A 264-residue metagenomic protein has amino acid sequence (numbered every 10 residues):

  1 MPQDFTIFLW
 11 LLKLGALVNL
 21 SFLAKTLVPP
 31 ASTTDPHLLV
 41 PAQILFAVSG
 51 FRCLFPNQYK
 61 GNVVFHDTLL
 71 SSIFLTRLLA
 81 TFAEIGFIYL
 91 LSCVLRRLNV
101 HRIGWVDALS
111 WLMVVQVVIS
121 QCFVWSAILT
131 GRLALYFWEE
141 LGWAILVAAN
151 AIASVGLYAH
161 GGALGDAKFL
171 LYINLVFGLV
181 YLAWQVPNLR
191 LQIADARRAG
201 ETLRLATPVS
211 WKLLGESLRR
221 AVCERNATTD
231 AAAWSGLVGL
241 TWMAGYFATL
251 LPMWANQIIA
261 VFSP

Functional and structural regions predicted by a protein language model:
M1-F5, D67-F82, A232-S235: Short aromatic-rich membrane-water interface segments that cap or initiate transmembrane helices in multi-pass membrane
M1-N19: Hydrophobic transmembrane alpha-helical segments in integral membrane proteins
K13-S21, A151-P264: C-terminal transmembrane-bundle signature of multipass membrane proteins, characterized by strong activation on
L20-V28, P56-K60, R77-S110, V118-I128 (+1 more regions): Internal transmembrane alpha-helix with an interfacial aromatic "cap," most often the third helix
A31-I44, H101-V114, A163-I173: Membrane-interfacial loop-to-transmembrane alpha-helix junctions, especially the N-terminal start
L45-F51, V114-S126, G178-W184: Aromatic-anchored segments of alpha-helical transmembrane domains
S49-L75, I128: Helix-loop junctions on the outward
S71-A80, D107-W111, G131-L146, I173: Transmembrane alpha-helix entry/boundary detector in multi-pass membrane proteins
